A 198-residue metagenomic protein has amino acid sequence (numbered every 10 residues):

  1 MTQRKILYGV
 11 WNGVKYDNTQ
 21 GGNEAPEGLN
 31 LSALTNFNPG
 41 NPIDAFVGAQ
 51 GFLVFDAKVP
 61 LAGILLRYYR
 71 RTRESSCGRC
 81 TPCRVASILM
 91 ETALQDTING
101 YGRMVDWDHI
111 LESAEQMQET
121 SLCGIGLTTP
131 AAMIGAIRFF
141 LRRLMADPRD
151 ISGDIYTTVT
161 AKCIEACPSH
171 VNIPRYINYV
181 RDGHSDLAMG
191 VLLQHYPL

Functional and structural regions predicted by a protein language model:
M1-I155: Redox cofactor-anchoring modules in respiratory/redox and cofactor-processing assemblies
S75, Y101, V105, V171 (+1 more regions): Short helix-adjacent coil turns
C77, D154-C163, S169-H170, L198: Cysteine-cluster motifs in flexible loop/terminal segments that predominantly coordinate metals
P82-I88, L127-T128, K162-D182: Iron-sulfur cluster-binding cysteine motifs and their immediate structural context in ferredoxin-like electron-transfer
L89-A93, S113, E119, K162-C163 (+2 more regions): A general alpha-helix detector
I177, R181-L198: N-terminal juxtadomain amphipathic helix that follows a signal peptide/anchor or precedes a small N-terminal auxiliary
